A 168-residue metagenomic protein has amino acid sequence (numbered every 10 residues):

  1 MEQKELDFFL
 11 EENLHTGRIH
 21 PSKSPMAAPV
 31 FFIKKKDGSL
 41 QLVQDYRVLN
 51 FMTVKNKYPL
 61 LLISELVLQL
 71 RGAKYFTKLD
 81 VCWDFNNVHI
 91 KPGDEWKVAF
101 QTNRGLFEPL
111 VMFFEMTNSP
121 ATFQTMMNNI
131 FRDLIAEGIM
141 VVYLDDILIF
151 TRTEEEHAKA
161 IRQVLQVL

Functional and structural regions predicted by a protein language model:
M1-L168: Retroelement reverse transcriptase polymerase core
